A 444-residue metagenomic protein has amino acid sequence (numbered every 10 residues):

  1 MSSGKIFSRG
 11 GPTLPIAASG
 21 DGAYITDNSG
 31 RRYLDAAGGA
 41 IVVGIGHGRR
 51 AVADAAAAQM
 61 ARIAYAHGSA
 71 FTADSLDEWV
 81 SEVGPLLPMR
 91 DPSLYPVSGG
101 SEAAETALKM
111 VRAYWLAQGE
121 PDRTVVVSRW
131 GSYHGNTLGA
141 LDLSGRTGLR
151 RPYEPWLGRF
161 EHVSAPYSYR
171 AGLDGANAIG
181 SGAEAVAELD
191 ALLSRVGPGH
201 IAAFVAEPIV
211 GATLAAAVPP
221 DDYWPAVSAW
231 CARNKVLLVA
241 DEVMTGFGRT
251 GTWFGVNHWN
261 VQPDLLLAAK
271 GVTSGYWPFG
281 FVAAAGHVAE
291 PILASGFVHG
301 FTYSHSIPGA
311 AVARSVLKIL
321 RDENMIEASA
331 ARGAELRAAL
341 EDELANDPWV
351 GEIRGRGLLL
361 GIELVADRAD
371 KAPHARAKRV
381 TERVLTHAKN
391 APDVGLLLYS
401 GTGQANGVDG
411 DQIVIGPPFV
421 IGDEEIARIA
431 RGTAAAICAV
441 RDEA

Functional and structural regions predicted by a protein language model:
M1-A444: Conserved N-terminal phosphate-binding loop of PLP-dependent enzymes in the Aspartate aminotransferase
